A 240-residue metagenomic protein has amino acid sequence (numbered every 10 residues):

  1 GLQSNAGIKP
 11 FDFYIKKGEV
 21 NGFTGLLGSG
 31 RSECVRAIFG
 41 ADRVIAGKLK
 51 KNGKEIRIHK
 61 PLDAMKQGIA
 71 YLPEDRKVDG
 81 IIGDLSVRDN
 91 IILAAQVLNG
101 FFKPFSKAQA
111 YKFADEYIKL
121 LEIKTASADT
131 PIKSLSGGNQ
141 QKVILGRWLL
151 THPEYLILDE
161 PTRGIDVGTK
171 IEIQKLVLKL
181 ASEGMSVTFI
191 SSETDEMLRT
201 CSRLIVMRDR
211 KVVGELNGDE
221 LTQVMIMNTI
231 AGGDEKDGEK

Functional and structural regions predicted by a protein language model:
G1-K240: Glycine-rich phosphate-binding loops of nucleotide-dependent enzymes
